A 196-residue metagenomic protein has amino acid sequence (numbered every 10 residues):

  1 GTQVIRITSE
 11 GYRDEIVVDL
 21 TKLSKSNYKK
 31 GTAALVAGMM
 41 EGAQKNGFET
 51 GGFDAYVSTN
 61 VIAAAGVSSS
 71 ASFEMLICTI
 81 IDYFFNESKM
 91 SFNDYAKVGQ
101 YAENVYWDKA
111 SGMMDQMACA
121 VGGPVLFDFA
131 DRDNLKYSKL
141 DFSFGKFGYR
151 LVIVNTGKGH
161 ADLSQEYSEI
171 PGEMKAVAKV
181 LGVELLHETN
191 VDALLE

Functional and structural regions predicted by a protein language model:
T2-K30, G42, L126-E196: C-terminal nucleotide
V17-K22, N27-S143: Gly/Ser-rich oxyanion-binding loop with an adjacent helix/lid that shapes the negatively charged ligand pocket
